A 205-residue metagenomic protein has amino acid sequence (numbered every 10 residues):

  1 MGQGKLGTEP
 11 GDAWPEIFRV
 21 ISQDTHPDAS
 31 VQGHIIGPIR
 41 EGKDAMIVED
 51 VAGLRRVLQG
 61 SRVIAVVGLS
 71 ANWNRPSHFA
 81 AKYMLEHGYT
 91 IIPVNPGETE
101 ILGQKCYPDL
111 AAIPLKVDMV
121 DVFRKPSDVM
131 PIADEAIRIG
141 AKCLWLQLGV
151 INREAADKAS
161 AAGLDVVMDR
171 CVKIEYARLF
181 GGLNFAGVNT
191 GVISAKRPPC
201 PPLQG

Functional and structural regions predicted by a protein language model:
P27-A45: Short, Lys/Arg-enriched N-terminal segments with co-localized hydrophobic residues within the first ~10-30 amino acids
M46-D50, E100-L115, M119-M130: Glycine-rich, highly charged phosphate/nucleotide-binding loops
I64-V67: Conserved beta-strand elements of the Class I
N72-N74, Y83-I101: NAD(P)-binding Rossmann-fold cofactor-contacting core
A136-K158: ADP-ribose/adenylate-binding Rossmann-like module
R153-Y176: Short acidic, glycine/proline-enriched helix-loop-strand junctions
E175-G205: A charged, well-structured terminal subsegment
